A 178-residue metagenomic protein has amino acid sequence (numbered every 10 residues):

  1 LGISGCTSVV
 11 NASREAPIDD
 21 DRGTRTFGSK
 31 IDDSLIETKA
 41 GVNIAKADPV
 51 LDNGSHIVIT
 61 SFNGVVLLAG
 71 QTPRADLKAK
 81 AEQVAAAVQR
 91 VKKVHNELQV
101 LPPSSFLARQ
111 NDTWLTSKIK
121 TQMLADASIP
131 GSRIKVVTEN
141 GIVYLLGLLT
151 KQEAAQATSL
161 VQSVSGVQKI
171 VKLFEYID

Functional and structural regions predicted by a protein language model:
L1-D178: N-terminal targeting leaders
